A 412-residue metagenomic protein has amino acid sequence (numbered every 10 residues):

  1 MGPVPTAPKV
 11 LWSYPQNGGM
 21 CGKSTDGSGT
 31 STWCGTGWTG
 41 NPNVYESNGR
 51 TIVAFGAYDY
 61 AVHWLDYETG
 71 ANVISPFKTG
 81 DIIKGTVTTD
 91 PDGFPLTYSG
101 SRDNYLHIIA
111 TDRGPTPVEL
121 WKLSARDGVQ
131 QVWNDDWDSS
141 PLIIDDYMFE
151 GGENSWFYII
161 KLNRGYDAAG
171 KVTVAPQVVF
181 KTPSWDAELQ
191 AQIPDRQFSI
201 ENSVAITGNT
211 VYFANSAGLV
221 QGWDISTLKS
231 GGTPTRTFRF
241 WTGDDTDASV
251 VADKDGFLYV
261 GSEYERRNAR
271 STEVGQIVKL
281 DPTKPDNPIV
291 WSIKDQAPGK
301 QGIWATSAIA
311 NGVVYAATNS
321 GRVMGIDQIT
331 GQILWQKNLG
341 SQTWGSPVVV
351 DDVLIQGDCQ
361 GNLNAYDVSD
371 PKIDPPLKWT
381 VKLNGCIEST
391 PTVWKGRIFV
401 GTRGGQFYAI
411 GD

Functional and structural regions predicted by a protein language model:
M1-W38, N43-D138, L142-D412: Extracytoplasmic/lumenal domain signature
